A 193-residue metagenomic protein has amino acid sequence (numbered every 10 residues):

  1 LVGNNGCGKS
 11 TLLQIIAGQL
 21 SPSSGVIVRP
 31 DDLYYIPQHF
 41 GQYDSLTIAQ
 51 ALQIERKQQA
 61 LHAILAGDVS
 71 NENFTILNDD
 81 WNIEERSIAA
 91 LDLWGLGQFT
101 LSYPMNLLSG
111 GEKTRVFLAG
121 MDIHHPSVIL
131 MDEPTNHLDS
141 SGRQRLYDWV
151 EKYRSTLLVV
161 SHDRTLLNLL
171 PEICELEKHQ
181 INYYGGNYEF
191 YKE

Functional and structural regions predicted by a protein language model:
V2-N4: The feature captures the beta-strand-to-loop junction immediately N-terminal to the Walker
A17: Helix-to-loop junction immediately C-terminal to a conserved catalytic motif
S23-D31, I181-N182: ABC nucleotide-binding domain "signature motif"
Q42-L107: ABC-family P-loop ATPase nucleotide-binding domains
L118: Hydrophobic anchor residue at the start of the ABC signature
I129-E133, L138: Catalytic Walker B motif of ABC-type/P-loop ATPase nucleotide-binding domains
L169-G186: H-loop (His-switch) and adjacent beta-strand-loop-beta switch element of ABC-type ATPase nucleotide-binding domains
